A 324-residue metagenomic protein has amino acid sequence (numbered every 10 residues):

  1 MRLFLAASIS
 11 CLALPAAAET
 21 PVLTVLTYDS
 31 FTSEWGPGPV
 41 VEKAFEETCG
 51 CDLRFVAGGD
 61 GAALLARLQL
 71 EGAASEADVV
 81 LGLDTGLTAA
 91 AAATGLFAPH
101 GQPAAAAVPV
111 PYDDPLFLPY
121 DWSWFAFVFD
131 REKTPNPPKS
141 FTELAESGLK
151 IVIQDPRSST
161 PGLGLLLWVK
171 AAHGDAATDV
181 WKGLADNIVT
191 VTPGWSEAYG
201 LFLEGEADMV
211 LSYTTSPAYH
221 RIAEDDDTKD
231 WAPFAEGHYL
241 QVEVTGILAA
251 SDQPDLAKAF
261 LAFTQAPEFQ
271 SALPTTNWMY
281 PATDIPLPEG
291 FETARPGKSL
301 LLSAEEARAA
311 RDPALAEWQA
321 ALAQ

Functional and structural regions predicted by a protein language model:
A13-A17: N-terminal signal peptide c-region/cleavage motif recognized by signal peptidases
V22, L26-G38, G59-A63, E76-A207: Extracytoplasmic ligand-binding site segments that recognize negatively charged/polar headgroups
P39-F55: Short alpha-helix C-terminal cap/hinge motif
G86-A90, L203-T228, N277: A ligand-binding cleft/hinge motif common to bilobed small-molecule-binding domains
P109-V110, S123, W181-A185, V191-T192 (+3 more regions): Periplasmic-binding protein-like
A126-K133, K170, Q241-L256, A272: A bilobed periplasmic-binding-protein/Venus flytrap-type ligand-binding module shared by bacterial periplasmic
L248-L302: Mature extracytoplasmic/periplasmic domains
G290-Q324: Extracellular/periplasmic bilobal clamshell ligand-binding domains
